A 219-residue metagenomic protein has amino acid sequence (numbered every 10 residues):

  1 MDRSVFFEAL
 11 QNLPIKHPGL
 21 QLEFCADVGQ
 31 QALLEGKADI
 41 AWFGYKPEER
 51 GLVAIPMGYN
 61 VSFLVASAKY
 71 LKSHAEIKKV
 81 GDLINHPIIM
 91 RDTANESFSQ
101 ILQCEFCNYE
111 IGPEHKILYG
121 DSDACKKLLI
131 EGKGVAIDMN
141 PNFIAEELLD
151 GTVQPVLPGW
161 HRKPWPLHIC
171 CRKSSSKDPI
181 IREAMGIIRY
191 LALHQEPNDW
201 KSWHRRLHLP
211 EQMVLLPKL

Functional and structural regions predicted by a protein language model:
M1-R50: Central regulatory/effector-binding core of bacterial HTH transcription factors
H17-C25, C107-K116: A local structural motif
V28, G44-K46, A66-A68, D121 (+1 more regions): Beta->alpha turn/N-cap motifs
D39-A41, F63, I88, A136: Short, well-ordered beta-strand core segments
G51-M57, V61-S62, A66-I89: Flexible hinge/capping segments at coil-to-helix
H86-N108: Secondary-structure junction motif
Y109-P155, H161-R162: Hydrophobic hinge/microswitch elements
I144-E146, D150, W160-L219: C-terminal effector-binding regulatory domain of bacterial HTH transcription factors
